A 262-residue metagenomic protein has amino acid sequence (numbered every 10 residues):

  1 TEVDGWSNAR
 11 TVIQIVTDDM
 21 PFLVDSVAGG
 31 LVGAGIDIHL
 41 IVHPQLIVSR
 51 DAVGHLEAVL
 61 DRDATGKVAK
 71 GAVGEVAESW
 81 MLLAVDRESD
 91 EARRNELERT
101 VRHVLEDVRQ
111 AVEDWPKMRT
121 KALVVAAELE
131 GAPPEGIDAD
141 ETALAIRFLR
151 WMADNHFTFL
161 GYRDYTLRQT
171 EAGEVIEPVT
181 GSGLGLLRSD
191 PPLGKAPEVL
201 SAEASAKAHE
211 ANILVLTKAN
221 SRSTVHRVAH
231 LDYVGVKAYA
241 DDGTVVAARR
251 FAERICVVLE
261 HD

Functional and structural regions predicted by a protein language model:
T1-G29, G33-R50, G54, K67: Nucleic acid-processing catalytic cores of prokaryotic defense/repair systems
T1-V16, G29, P44, V76-S79 (+1 more regions): Charge-rich interaction surfaces and accessory domains that mediate macromolecular binding and assembly
M20, R87-D90: Helix N-cap motif at beta-to-alpha junctions
S49-V85: Extended charged low-complexity segments that act as oligomerization/scaffolding linkers
